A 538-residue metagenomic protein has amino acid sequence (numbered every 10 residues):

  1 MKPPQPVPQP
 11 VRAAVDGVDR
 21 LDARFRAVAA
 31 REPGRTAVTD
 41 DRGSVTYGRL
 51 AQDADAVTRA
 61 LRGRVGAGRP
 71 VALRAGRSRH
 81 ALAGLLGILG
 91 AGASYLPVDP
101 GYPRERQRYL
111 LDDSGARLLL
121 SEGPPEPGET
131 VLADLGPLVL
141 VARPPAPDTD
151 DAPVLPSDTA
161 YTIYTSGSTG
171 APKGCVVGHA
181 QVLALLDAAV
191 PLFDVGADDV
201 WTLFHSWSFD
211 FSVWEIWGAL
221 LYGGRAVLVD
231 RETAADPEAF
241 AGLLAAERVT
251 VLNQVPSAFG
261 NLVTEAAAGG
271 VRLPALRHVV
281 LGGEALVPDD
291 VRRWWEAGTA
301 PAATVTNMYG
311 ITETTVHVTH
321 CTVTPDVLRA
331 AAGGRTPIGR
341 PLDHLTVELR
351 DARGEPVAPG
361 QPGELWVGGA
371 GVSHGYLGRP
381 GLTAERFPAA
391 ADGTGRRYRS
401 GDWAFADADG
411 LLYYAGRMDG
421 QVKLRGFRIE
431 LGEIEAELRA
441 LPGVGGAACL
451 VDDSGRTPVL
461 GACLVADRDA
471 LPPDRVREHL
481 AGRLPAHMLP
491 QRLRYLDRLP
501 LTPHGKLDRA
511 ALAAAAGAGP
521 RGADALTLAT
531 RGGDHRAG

Functional and structural regions predicted by a protein language model:
M1-A14, R20-D22, R59, L119-A152 (+3 more regions): AMP-dependent adenylate-forming
P4, A23-V45, A160-I163, F405 (+1 more regions): AMP-dependent adenylate-forming
G17, A37-G63, V177-L183: Conserved AMP-binding/adenylate-forming core of the ANL superfamily
P33, P147-Y164, A171, V195-W201 (+2 more regions): Conserved pre-ATP/AMP-binding loop-to-beta segment of ANL
T46-R49, D158-D187: Conserved AMP-binding A3 loop
A75-S78, D99, V195, H205-S212 (+3 more regions): Conserved AMP-binding
K173-T202, D210-T250: Conserved AMP-binding/adenylation subdomain of ANL enzymes
L221-G224, V249, N253, V263-P337: Gly/Ser/Thr-rich phosphate-binding loop
